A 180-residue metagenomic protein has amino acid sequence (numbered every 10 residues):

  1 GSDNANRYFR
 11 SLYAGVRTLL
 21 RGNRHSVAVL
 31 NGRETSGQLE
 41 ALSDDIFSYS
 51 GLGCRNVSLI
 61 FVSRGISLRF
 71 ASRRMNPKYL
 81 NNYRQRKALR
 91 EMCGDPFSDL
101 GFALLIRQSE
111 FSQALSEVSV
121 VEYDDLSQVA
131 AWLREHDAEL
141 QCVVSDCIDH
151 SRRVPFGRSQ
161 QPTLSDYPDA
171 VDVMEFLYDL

Functional and structural regions predicted by a protein language model:
G1, I60, A103-I106, V121-E122 (+1 more regions): Short, hydrophobic beta-strand segments that form beta-sheet elements in well-ordered domains
S2-N4, R21-H25, R158-T163: Short, acidic/turn-prone active-site loops that include or flank metal/cofactor- and phosphate-binding residues
D3, I66, D149: Flexible, active-site-proximal loop/turn residues at the rims of small-molecule/cofactor binding pockets and catalytic
N6-L115, Y123: ALDH superfamily catalytic-core signature
V118: Short, conserved active-site loop motifs that form the nucleotide-linked donor/cofactor pocket
D124-L180: C-terminal core of ALDH-fold dehydrogenases
